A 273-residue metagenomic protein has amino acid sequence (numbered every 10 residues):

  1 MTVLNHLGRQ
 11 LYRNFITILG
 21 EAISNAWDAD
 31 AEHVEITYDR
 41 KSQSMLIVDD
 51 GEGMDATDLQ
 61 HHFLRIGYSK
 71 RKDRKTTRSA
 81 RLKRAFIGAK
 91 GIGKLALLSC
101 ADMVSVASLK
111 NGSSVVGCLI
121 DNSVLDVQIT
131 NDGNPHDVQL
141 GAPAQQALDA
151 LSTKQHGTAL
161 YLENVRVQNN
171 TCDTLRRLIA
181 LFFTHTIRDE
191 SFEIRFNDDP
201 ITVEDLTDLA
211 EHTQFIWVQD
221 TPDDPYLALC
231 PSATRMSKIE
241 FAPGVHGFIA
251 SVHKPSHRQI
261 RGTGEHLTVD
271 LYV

Functional and structural regions predicted by a protein language model:
M1-T158: GHKL (Bergerat-fold) ATPase N-terminal catalytic module, capturing the glycine-rich phosphate-binding loop and acidic
I23, K94, A147-D149, A180-F183 (+1 more regions): Generic recognition of flexible, low-complexity loop/linker segments
K41, N111, N122-Q128, D132 (+8 more regions): Generic structural motif
H62, K70, F183-T186, F192 (+1 more regions): Short, well-ordered alpha-helical segments in soluble proteins
L98-M103, F183-F192, G262-T268: A short, compositionally biased
S108, L162-N164, V273: Flexible glycine-/small-residue-rich
I129-T202: ATP-binding catalytic core of ATPases
E193-V273: GHKL/Bergerat-fold ATPase module in large chromosome/replication-associated machines
